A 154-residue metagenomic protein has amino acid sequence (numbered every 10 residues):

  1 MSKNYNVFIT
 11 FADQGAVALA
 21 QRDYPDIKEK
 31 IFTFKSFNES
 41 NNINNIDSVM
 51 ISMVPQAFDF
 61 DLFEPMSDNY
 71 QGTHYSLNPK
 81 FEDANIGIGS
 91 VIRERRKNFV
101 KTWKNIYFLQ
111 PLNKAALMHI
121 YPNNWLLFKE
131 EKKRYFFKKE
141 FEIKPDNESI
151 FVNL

Functional and structural regions predicted by a protein language model:
M1, D59-E64: Well-ordered, non-membrane alpha-helical segments in soluble/globular domains
M1-G15, F141-L154: Extreme N-terminal leader/targeting regions
M1-Y5, S40-S48, S67-Q71: Flexible, charged surface loops at secondary-structure boundaries
F11-D47, F58: A short, well-structured beta->alpha microelement
Q14-V17, V49-D61, Y70, K80-A84: Short acidic, S/G/P-rich loop/turn micro-motifs used as interaction or catalytic elements
A18-K28, F63-M66, I88-V91: Short, aromatic/basic amphipathic alpha-helical patches
G72-S76: Transmembrane alpha-helices
A84-N153: A conserved mid-domain beta-alpha-beta active-site/ligand-binding segment of alpha/beta enzyme cores
